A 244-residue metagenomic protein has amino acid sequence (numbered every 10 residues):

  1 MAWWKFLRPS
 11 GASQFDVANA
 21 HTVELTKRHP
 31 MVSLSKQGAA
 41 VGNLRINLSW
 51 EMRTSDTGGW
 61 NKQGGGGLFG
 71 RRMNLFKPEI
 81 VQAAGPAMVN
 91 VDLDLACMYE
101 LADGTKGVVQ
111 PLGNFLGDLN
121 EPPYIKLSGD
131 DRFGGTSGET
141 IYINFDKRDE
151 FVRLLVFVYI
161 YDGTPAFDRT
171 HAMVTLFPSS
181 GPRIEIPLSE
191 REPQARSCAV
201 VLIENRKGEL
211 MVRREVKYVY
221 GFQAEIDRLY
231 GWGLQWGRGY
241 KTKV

Functional and structural regions predicted by a protein language model:
A2-R153, F157-V244: Intrinsic-disorder/low-complexity signal
